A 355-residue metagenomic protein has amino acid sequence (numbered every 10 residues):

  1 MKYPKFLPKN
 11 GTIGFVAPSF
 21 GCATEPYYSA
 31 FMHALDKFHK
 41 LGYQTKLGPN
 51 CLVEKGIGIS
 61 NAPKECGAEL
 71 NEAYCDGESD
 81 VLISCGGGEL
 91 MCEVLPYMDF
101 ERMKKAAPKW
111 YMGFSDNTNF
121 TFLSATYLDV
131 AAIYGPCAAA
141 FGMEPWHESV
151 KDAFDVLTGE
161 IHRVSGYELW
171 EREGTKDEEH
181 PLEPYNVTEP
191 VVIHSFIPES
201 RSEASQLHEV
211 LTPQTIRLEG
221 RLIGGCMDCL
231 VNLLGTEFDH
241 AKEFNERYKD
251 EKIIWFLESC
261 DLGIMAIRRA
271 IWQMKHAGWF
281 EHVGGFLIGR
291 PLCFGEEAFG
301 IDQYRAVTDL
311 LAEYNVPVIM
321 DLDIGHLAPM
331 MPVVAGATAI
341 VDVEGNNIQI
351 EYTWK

Functional and structural regions predicted by a protein language model:
M1-E78: ATP/NTP phosphate-donor binding region
F15, L82, D116, L230 (+2 more regions): Buried hydrophobic positions in well-ordered alpha/beta secondary-structure cores of metabolic enzymes
C75-M98: Long, hydrophobic/aromatic-enriched structural stretches that serve as scaffold segments
M98-S124, A131-A139, Y314-P317: Short, acidic/small-residue loops that bind anionic groups at enzyme active sites
N117-R163, G174, L322-K355: Peripheral docking tails and interdomain loops at the edges of cofactor- or intermediate-handling domains
I133-D228: Conserved anion/nucleotide-ligand pocket segment
R221-C260, I264: Oxyanion-binding "anion nests"
G263-K355: C-terminal active-site/capping subdomain that shapes the small-molecule cofactor and substrate pocket of enzyme
